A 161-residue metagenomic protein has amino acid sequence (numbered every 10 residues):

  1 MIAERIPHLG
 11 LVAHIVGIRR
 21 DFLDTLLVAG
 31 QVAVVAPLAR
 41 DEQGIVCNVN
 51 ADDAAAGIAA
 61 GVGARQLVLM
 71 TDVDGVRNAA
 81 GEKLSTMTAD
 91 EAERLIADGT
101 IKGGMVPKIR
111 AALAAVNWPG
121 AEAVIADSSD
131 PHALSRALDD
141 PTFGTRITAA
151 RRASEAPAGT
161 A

Functional and structural regions predicted by a protein language model:
M1-A161: C-terminal catalytic "cap/lid" subdomain
